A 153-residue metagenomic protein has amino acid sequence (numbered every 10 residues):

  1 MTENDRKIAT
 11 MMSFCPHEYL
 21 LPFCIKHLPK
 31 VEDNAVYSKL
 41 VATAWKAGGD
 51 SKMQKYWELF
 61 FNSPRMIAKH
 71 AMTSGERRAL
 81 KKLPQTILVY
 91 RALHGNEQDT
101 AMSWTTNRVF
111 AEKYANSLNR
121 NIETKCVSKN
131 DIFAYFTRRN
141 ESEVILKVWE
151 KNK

Functional and structural regions predicted by a protein language model:
M1-I87, L93-M102, T106-K153: Conserved NAD+-utilizing ADP-ribose enzyme module
